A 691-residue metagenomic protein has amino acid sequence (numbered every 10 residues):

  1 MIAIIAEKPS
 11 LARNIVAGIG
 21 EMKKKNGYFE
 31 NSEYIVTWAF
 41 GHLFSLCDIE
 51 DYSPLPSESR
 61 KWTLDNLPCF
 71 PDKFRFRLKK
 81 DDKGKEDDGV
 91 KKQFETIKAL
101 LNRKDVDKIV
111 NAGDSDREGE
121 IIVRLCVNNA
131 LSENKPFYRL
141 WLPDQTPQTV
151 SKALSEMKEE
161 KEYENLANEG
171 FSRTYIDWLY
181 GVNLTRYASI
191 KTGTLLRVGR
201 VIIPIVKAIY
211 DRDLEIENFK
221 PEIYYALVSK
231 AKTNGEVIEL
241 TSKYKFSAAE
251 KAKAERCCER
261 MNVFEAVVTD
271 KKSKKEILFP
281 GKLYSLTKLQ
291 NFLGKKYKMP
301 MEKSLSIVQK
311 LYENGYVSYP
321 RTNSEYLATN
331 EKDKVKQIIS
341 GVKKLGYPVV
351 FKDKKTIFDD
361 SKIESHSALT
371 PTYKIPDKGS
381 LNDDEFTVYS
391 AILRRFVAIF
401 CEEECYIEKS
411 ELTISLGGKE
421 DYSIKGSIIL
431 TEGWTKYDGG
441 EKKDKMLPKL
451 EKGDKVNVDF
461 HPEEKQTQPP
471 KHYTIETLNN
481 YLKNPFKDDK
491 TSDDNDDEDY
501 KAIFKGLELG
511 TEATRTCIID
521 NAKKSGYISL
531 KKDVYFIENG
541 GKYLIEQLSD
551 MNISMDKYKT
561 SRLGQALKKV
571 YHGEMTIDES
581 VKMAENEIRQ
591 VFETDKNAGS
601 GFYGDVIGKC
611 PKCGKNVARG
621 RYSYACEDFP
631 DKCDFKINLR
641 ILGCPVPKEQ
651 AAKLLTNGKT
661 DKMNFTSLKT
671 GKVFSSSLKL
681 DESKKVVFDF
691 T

Functional and structural regions predicted by a protein language model:
M1-A3, A112-S115, G193-L195, S273-K282 (+3 more regions): Conserved short loop/turn motifs at secondary-structure junctions
M1-T174, W178, H461, Q468-P469: Intrinsically disordered, low-complexity regulatory segments
I2, K80-K83, V90, L101 (+8 more regions): Basic, low-complexity terminal or inter-domain segments flanking catalytic cores
P9-V16, E33-V36, F40, L64 (+19 more regions): Amphipathic alpha-helical transducer elements in NTP-driven molecular machines
K25-L55, I203-S247, I399-K445, R621-A625 (+1 more regions): Structured, non-catalytic alpha/beta "coupling" segments that mediate domain-domain communication and provide generic
T149-S229, K274: C-terminal or mid-to-C-terminal helical accessory/interaction module adjacent to the motor/catalytic core
A248-K282, Q290: Metal- or metallocofactor-binding catalytic centers and their adjacent structured scaffolds across diverse enzyme
